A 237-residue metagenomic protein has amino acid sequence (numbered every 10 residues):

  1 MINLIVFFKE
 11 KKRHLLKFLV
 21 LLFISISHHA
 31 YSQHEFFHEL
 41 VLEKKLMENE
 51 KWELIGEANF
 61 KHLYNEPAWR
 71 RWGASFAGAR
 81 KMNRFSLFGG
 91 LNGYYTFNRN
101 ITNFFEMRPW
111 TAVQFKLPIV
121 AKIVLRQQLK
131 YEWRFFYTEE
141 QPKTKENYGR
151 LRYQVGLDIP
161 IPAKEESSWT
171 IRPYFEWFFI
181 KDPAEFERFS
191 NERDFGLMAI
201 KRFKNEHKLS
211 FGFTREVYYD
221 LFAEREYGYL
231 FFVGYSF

Functional and structural regions predicted by a protein language model:
M1-H38, F237: Bacterial Sec-dependent N-terminal signal peptides
Y31-G73: Short glycine/proline- and aromatic-enriched beta-strand/turn motifs that initiate or cap beta-hairpins
S32-H38, R70-W72, F105-P109, K145-Y153 (+2 more regions): Residues that define the transmembrane beta-barrel architecture of outer-membrane proteins
H34-F36, E50-L54, N83-L87, A121-Q127 (+3 more regions): Outer-envelope beta-barrel architecture signal
L40-K44, F76-R80, T111-F115, Y131 (+3 more regions): Residues on the lipid-exposed face of transmembrane beta-strands in outer-membrane beta-barrel proteins
K44-L46, A58-Y64, R80-R84, L91-F97 (+6 more regions): Transmembrane beta-strands of outer-membrane beta-barrel pores
A68-A121: Hydrophobic/aromatic-rich structural module bridging two neighboring secondary-structure elements via a short loop
K122-V124, Q128-V217, F237: Outer-membrane beta-barrel transmembrane domain signature
